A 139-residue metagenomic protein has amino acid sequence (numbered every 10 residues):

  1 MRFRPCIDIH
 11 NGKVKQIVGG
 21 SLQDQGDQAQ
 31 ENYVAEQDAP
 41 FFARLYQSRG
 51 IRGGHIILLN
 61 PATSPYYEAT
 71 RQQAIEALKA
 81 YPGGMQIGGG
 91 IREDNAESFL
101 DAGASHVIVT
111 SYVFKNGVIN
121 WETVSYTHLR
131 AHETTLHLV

Functional and structural regions predicted by a protein language model:
M1-Q73, K79-Y81, D94: Conserved N-terminal beta1-alpha1 strand-loop-helix module at the mouth
F3-I7, G54-I56, M85-G89, V107-V109 (+1 more regions): Hydrophobic faces of well-ordered beta-strands that scaffold small-molecule active sites in alpha/beta enzyme cores
G50, A102-A104: Active-site-proximal glycine-rich helix-loop-beta segment
A62-I75, E93-E97, Y112-Y126: Active-site-adjacent beta->alpha loops and helix N-cap segments on the catalytic face of soluble alpha/beta enzymes
E76-Y81, A102, Y126: Alpha-helical structural signal in soluble globular domains
M85, I91-A102: Catalytic cores of alpha/beta
T127-T134: Conserved small/polar residues in nucleotide/adenosyl-binding loops
